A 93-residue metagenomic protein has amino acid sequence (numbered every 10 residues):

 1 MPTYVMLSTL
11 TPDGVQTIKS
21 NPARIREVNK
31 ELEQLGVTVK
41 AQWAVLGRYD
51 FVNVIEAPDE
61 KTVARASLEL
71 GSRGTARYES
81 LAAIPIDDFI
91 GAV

Functional and structural regions predicted by a protein language model:
M1-Q34, T38, V45-Y49, I84-V93: Short S/T/G/P-rich N-terminal loop/turn motif that feeds into the first structured element of a domain
V5-T9, W43-A66: Short, well-ordered beta-strand segments in beta-rich or mixed alpha/beta enzyme and ligand-binding folds
Q16, N53-V54, S80: Short N-terminal micro-motifs specific to bacterial/archaeal maturation and metal-cluster initiation sites
V39-Q42, Y78-S80: Generic structural signal for residues in well-ordered beta-strands
A57-I84: An amphipathic, aromatic/His-enriched active-site/gating alpha helix that lines ligand/cofactor pockets
